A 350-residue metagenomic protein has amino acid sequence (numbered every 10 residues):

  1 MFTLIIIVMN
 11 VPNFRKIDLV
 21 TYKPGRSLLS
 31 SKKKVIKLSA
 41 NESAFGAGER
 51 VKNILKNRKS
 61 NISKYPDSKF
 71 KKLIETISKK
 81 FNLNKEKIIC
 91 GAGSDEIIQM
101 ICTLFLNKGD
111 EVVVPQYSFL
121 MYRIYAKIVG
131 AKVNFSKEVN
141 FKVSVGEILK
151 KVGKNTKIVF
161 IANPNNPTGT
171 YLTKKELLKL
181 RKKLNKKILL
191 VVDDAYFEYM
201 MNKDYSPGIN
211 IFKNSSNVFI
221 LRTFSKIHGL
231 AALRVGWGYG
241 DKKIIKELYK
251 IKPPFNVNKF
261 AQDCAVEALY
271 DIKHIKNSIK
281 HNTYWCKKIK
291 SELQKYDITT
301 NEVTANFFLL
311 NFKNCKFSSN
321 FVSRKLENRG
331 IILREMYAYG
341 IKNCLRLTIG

Functional and structural regions predicted by a protein language model:
I7-K64: N-terminal "arm"/small-domain region of PLP-dependent enzymes with the aminotransferase-like
K71-E111: Phosphate-binding glycine-rich loop
N84-I88, K108-E111, N155, K187 (+3 more regions): Short acidic capping loops at alpha-helix termini that bridge into adjacent secondary structure
L104-I161: PLP-dependent aminotransferase-like
K127, V143-K154, P167-L190, D194-I227: Active-site pre-lysine segment of PLP-dependent enzymes
K175, K182, N328-R334, A338-G350: PLP-dependent enzyme catalytic core of the Aspartate aminotransferase-like
N217-Q294, I298-N301: PLP-dependent aminotransferase class I/II
T283, K295-R329, L345, I349: Conserved PLP-binding catalytic core of the aspartate aminotransferase-like
